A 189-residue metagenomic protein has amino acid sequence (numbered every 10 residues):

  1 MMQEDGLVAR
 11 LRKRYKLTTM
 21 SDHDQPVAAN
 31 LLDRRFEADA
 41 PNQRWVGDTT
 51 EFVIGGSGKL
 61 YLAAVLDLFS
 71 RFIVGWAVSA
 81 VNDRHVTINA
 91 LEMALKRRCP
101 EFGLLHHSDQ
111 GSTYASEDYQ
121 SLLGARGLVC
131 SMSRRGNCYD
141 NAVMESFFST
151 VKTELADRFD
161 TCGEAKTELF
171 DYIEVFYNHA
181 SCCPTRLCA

Functional and structural regions predicted by a protein language model:
M1-A189: Charged DNA-binding/catalytic regions of mobile-element recombinases
